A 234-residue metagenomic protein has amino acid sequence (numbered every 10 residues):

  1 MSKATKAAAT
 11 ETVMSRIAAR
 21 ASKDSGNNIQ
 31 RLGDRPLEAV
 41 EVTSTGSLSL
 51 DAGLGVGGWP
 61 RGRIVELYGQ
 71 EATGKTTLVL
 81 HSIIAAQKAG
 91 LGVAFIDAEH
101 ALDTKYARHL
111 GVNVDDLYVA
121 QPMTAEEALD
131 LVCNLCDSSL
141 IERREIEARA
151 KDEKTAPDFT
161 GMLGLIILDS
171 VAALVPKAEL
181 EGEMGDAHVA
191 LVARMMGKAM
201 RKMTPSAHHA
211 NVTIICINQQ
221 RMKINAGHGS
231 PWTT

Functional and structural regions predicted by a protein language model:
S2, Y68, D115-E126, E179-M195 (+1 more regions): Flexible beta-alpha connector loops of hexameric P-loop NTPases
K3-L117, A128-E145, R149-K151: The Walker A/P-loop phosphate-binding site
G90-V93, G161-L165, H209-I215: Loop/turn-to-beta-strand initiation segments
F95-D97, V119, L168, C216-I217: General beta-strand structural signal in soluble alpha/beta enzymes
E99-D103, M123-E126, V171-V175, G197 (+2 more regions): Conserved nucleotide-binding/hydrolysis micro-motifs of P-loop NTPases
K151-M162: Intrinsically disordered, low-complexity acidic Ser/Thr-rich regulatory segments
P157, V189-T234: Phosphate-binding/switch region of NTP-binding enzymes
M162-L180: Conserved P-loop NTPase "ATPase switch" module shared by AAA+ and STAND
